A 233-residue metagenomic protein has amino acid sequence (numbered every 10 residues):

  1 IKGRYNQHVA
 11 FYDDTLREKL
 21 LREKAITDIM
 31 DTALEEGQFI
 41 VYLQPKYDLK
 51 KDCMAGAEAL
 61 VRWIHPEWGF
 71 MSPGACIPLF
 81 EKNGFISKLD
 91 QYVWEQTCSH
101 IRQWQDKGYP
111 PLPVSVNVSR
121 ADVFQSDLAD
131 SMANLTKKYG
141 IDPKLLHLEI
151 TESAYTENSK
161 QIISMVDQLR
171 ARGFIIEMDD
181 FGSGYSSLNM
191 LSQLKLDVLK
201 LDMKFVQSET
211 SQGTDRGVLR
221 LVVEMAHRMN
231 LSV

Functional and structural regions predicted by a protein language model:
I1-N6, G74: Catalytic-core segments of nucleotide cyclases and related cyclic-nucleotide turnover enzymes
V9-D13, K19, L49-E58, F85-I162: Catalytic core of bacterial c-di-GMP phosphodiesterases, primarily the EAL and HD-GYP domains, capturing alpha-helical
F11, T15-E18, R22-L79, N117 (+1 more regions): Active-site core of bacterial EAL-family cyclic-dinucleotide phosphodiesterase domains
E23-I26, D90, L128, M132 (+3 more regions): The cytosolic transmitter module of two-component sensor histidine kinases
G69-P73, K82, M178-L191, D215: Catalytic-site-adjacent helices and loops of nucleotide signaling machinery
I77-P78, S87, I163, D167 (+1 more regions): Conserved long alpha-helical elements within nucleotide-processing catalytic cores of c-di-GMP signaling and class III
A133-T210, L221-V233: The catalytic core of metal-dependent phosphodiesterases that act on cyclic dinucleotides
